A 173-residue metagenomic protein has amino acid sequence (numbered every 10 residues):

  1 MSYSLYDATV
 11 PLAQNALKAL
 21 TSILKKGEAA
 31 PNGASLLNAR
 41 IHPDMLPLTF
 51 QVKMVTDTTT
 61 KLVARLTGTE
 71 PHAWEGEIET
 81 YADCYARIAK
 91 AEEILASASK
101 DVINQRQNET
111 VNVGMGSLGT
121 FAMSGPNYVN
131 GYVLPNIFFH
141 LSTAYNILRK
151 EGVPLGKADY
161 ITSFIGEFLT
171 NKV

Functional and structural regions predicted by a protein language model:
M1-V10, S22-E28, E167-V173: Basic/polar N-terminal segments that are highly enriched at the extreme N-terminus, encompassing both cleavable
S2-N15, S35-V55, E75-Y85, T120-N136 (+1 more regions): Alpha-helical scaffold segments that form or flank carboxylate-/histidine-based iron centers
L12-N15, A19-S22, K26, M54 (+4 more regions): Charged, amphipathic alpha-helical oligomerization/scaffolding segments
A16-P31, L141-L148: Long, well-ordered alpha-helical segments
N32-N38, S97-V129, I161: Acidic interhelical loop/turn segments
D44-H72, K90-D101: Conserved alpha-helical segments that form or flank metal/cofactor-binding pockets of metalloenzymes
G68-Y81, K150-G156: Long amphipathic alpha-helical coiled-coil segments
G125-N171: C-terminal or internal capping secondary-structure element at the end of a domain, subdomain, or sheet
